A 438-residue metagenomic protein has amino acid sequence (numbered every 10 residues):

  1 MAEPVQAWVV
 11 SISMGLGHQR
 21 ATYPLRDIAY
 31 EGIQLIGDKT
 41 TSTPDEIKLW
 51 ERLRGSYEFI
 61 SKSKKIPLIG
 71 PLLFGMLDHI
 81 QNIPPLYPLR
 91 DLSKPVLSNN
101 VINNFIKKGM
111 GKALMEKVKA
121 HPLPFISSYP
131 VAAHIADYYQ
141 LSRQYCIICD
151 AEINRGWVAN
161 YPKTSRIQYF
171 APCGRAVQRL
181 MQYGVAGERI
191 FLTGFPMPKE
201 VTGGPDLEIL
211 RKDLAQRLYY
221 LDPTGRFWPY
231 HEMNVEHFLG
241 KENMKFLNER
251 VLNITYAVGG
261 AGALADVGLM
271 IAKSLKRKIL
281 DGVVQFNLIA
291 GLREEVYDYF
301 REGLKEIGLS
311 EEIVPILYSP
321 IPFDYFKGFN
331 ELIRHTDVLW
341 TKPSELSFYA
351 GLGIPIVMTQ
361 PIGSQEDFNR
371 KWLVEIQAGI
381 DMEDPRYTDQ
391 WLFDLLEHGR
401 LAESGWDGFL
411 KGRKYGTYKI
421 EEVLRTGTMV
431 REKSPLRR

Functional and structural regions predicted by a protein language model:
L16, A21, D27, L72-V185 (+1 more regions): Active-site and donor-binding regions of nucleotide-sugar-utilizing enzymes
Y23-M115, G291-V296, G303-S319: Conserved N-terminal ligand/cofactor-binding loop architecture of enzyme catalytic domains
I167-D266, G291-E294: A nucleotide-sugar donor-handling region in carbohydrate enzymes
Y220-N248, E397-R438: C-terminal amphipathic helix plus adjacent low-complexity, charged tail appended to glycosyltransferase catalytic
Y230-H335: Donor-nucleotide binding loops and adjacent catalytic segments primarily of GT-B fold Leloir glycosyltransferases
K327-F368: A donor-sugar binding/catalytic signature common to diverse glycosyltransferases and related nucleotide-sugar
I356-V357, V374-M382: A short acidic/histidine/glycine-rich donor-binding loop in glycosyltransferase catalytic cores
Q377, D384-R400: C-terminal "capping" alpha-helix adjacent to the active site of nucleotide-linked donor transferases in cell-envelope
